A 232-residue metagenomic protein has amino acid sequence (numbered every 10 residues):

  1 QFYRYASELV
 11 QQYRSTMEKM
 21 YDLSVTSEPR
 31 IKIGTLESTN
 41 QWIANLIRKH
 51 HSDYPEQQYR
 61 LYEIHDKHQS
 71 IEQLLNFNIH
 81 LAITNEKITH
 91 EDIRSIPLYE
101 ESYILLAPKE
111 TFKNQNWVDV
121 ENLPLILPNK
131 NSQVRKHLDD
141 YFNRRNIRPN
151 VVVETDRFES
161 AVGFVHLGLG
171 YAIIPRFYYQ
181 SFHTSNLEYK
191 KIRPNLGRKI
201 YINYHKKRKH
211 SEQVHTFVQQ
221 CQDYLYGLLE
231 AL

Functional and structural regions predicted by a protein language model:
Q1-Q12: Basic, amphipathic "hinge/linker" alpha-helix immediately C-terminal to the N-terminal HTH DNA-binding motif
Q11-K32, S52, H90-S95, K113: Short helix-loop hinge/linker segments at domain boundaries
S24-V25, H90-K130: Flexible hinge/capping segments at coil-to-helix
E28-H90, T155: Central regulatory/effector-binding core of bacterial HTH transcription factors
H65-S70, L75, T84-N85, V134-Y189: Hydrophobic hinge/microswitch elements
H90-P97, E101, G163-K207: Beta-alpha-beta core module
P124-R145, H210-H215, L228-L232: Secondary-structure junction motif
Y189-L232: A late-sequence structural motif
